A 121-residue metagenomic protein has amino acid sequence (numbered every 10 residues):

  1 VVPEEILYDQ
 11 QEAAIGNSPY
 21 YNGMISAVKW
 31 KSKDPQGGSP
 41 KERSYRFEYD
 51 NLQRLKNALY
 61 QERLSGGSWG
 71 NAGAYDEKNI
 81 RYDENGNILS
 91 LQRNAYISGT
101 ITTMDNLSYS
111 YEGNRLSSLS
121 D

Functional and structural regions predicted by a protein language model:
V1-D121: Acidic/glycine-rich beta-solenoid
